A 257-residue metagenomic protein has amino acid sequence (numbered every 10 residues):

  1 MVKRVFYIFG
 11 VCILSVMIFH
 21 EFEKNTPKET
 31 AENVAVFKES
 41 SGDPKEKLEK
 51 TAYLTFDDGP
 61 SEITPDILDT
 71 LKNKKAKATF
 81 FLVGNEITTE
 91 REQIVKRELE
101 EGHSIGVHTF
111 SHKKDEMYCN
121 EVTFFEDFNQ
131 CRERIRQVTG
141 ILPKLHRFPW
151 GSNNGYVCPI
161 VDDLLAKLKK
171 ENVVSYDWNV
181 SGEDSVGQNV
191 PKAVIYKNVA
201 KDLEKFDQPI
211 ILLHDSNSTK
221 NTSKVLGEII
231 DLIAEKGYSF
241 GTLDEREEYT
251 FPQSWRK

Functional and structural regions predicted by a protein language model:
M1-Y53, D69-A78, F206-K257: Terminal accessory/targeting
I8, I13, I18, I63 (+10 more regions): Weak global preference for isoleucine
E29-T123, D127-L142, E248: Active-site beta->alpha N-cap acidic-glycine motif
H112-L212, S216-A234, E245-R246, P252-R256: Catalytic domains of cell-wall/extracellular-matrix polysaccharide-remodeling enzymes, centered on de-N-acetylation
